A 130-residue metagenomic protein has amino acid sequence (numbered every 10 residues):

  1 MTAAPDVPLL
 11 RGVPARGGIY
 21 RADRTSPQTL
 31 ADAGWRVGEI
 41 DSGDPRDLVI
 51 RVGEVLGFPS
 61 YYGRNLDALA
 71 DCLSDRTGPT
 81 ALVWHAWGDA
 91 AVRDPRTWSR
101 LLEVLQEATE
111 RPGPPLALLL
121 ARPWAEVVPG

Functional and structural regions predicted by a protein language model:
T2-G130: Positively charged, polar, low-complexity stretches
